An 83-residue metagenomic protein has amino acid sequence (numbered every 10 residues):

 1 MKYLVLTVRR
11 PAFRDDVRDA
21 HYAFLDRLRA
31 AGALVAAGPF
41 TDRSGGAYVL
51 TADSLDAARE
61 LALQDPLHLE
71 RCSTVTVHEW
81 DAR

Functional and structural regions predicted by a protein language model:
M1-R83: Conserved, structured core segments of small domains
